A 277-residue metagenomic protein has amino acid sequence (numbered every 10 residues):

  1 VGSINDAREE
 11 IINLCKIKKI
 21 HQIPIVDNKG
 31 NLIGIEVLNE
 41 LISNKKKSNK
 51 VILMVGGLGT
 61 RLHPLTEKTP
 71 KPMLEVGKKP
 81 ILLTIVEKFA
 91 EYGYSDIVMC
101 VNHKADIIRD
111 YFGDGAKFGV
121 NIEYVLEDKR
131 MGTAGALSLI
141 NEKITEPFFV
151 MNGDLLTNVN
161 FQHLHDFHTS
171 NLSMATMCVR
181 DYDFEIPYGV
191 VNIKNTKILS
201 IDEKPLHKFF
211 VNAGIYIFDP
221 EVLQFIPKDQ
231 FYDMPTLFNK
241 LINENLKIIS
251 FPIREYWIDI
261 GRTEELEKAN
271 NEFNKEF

Functional and structural regions predicted by a protein language model:
V1-I20, V26-D27: The conserved cystathionine-beta-synthase
I20-P24, N31-K45: Short beta->alpha transition motifs characteristic of CBS
E36, H103, M151, I193 (+2 more regions): A conserved hydrophobic position in a structured secondary element of the catalytic/binding core that shapes
N44-I108: N-terminal glycine-rich phosphate-binding loop and ensuing alpha1 helix
L58, D154-L155: Active-site metal-binding loops of divalent metal-dependent hydrolases
K79-N152, N158, H163, K228: Conserved N-terminal catalytic core of the sugar/cofactor nucleotidyltransferase
F148-F149, L156, Q162-T169, Y182-E185 (+1 more regions): Catalytic-core segments of class I nucleotidyltransferases/pyrophosphorylases that form NMP-activated intermediates
N171-D181: A short, conserved acidic/glycine-rich loop-to-beta-strand motif that forms the donor nucleotide-sugar/metal
